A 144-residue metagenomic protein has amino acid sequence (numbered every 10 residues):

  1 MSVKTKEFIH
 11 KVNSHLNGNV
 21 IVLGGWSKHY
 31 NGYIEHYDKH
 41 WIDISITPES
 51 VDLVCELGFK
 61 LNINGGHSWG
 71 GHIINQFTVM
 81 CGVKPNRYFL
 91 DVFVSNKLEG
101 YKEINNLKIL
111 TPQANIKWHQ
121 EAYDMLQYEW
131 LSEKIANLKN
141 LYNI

Functional and structural regions predicted by a protein language model:
M1-I144: Compositionally biased terminal segments of proteins
